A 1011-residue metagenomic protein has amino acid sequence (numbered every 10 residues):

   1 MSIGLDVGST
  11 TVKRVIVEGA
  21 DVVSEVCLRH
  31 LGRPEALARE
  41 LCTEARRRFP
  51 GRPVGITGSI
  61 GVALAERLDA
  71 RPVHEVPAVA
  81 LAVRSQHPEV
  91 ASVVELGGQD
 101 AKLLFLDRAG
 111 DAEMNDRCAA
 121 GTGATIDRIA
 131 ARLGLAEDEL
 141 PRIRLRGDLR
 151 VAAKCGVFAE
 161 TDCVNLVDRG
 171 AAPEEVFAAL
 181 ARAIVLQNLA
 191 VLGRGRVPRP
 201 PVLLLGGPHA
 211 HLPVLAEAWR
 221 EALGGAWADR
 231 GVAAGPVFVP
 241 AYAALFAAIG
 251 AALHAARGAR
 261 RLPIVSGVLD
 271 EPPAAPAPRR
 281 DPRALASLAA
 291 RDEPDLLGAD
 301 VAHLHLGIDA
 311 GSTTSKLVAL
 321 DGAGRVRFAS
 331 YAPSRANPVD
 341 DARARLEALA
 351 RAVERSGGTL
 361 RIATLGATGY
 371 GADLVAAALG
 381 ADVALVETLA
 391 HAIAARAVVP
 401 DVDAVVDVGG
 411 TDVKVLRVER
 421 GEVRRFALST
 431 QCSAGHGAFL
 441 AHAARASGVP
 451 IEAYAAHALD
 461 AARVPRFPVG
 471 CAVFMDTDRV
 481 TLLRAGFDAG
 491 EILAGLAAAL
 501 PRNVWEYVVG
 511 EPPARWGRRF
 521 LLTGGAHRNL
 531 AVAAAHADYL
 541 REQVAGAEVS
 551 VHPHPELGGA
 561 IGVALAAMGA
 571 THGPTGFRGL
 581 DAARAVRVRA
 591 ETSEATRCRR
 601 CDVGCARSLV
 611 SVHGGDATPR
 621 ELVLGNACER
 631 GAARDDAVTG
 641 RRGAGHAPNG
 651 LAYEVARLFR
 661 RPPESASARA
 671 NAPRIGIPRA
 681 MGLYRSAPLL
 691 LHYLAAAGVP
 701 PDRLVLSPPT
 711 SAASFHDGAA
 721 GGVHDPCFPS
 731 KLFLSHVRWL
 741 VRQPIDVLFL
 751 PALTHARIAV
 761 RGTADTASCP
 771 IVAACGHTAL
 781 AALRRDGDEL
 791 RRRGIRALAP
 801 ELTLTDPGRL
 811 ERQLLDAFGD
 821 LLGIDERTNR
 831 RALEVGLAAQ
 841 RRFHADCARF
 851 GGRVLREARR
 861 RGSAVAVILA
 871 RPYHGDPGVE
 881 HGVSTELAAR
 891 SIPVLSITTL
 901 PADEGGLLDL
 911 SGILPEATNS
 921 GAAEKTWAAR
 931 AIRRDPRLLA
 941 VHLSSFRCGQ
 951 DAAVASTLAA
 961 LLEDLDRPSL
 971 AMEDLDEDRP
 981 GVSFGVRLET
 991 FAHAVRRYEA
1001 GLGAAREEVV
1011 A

Functional and structural regions predicted by a protein language model:
S2-T43, D111-A112, D116, I308-E347 (+2 more regions): Short glycine-rich, Thr/Ser-proximal phosphate-binding strand/loop in the N-terminal lobe of ATP-dependent enzymes
L31, R108-D148, C155, A244 (+7 more regions): Glycine-rich phosphate-binding loop plus the immediately following alpha-helix
I60-G61, G193-L223, P240-A244, T368-A372 (+4 more regions): Glycine-rich phosphate-binding loops at beta-strand->alpha-helix junctions
P72-V76, R220-I249, D382-L389, A537-I561 (+3 more regions): Conserved phosphate-binding/catalytic loops in two-lobed NTP-binding clefts
N115, A119-T125, R230, C432-L440 (+2 more regions): An N-terminal assembly and electron-transfer interface module characteristic of large anaerobic redox and radical
G123-A131, F238-A274, I393, G437-H442 (+3 more regions): Glycine-rich phosphate-binding/hydrolytic loop that grips phosphoryl groups
T161-L192, T477-E506: Adenine-nucleotide phosphate-binding core of ATP-dependent small-molecule kinases
A179-P200, A286-P294, A348, A352 (+1 more regions): Phosphate/ATP-binding catalytic cores across multiple sugar-kinase/actin-like superfamilies, primarily ASKHA
